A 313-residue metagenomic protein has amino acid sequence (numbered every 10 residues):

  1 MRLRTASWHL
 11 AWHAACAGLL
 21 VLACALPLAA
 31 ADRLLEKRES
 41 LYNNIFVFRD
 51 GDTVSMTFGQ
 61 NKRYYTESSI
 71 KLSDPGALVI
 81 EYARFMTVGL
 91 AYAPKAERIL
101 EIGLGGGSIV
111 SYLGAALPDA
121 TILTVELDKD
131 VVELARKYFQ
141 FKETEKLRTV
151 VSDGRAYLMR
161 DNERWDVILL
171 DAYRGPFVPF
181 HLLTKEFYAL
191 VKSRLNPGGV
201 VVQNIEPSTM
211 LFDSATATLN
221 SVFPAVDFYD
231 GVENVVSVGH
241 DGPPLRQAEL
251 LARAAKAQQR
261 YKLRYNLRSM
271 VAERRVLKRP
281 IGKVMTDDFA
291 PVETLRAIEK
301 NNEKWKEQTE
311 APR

Functional and structural regions predicted by a protein language model:
M1-A11: N-terminal secretory signal peptides that target proteins for export/translocation
H13-A25: Bacterial N-terminal signal peptides
L26-P27, R164: Short, intrinsically disordered, charge-balanced linker/junction segments flanking boundaries in proteins
A30-Y64, V88, A225-R313: Soluble small-group transferase modules, centered on the S-adenosyl donor enzyme superfamily
D32, R38, R49, A77-F212 (+1 more regions): The AdoMet/dcAdoMet-binding core of the Class I SAM-like
Q60-G76, F177: Acidic/histidine-rich helix-loop elements that form or flank divalent-metal/phosphate-binding sites at the catalytic
D213-G231: Conserved Class I S-adenosyl-L-methionine
